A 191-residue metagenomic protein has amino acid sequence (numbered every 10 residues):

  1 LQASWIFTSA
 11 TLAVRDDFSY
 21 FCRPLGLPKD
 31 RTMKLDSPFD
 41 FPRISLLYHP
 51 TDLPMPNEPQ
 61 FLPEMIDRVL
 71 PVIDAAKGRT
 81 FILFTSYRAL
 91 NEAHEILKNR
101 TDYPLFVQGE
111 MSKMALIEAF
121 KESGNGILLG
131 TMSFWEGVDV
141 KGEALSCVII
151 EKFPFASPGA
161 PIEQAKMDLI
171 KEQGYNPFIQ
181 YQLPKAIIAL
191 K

Functional and structural regions predicted by a protein language model:
L1-K191: ASCE RecA-like P-loop NTPase motor cores that couple ATP hydrolysis to mechanical translocation on nucleic acids
